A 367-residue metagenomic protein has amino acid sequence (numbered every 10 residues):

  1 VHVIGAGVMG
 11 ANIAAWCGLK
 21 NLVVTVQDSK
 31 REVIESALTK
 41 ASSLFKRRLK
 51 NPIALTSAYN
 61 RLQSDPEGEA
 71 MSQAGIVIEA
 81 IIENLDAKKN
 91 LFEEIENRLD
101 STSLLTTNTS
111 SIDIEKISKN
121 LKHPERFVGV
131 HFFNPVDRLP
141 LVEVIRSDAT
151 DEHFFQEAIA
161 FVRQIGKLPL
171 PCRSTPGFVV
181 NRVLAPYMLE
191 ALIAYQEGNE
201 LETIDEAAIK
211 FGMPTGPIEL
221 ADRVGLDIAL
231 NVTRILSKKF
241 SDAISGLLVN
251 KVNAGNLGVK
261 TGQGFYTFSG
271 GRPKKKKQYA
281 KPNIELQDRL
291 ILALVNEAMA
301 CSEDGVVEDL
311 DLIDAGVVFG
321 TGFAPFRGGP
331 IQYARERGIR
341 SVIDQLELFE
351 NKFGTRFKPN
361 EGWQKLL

Functional and structural regions predicted by a protein language model:
V1-L367: N-terminal glycine-rich phosphate-binding loop for ADP-containing cofactors
